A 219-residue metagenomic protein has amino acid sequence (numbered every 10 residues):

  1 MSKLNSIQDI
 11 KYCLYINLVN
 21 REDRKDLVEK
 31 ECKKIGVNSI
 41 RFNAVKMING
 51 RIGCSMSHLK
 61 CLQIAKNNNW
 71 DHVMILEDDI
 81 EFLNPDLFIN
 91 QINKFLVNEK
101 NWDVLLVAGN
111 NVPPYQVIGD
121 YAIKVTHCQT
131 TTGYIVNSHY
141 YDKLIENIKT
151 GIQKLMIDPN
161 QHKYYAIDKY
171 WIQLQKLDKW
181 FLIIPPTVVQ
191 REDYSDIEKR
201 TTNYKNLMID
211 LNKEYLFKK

Functional and structural regions predicted by a protein language model:
M1-L76, I80-K219: An acidic/histidine-cluster motif and surrounding catalytic segment that typifies divalent-metal-assisted enzyme active
